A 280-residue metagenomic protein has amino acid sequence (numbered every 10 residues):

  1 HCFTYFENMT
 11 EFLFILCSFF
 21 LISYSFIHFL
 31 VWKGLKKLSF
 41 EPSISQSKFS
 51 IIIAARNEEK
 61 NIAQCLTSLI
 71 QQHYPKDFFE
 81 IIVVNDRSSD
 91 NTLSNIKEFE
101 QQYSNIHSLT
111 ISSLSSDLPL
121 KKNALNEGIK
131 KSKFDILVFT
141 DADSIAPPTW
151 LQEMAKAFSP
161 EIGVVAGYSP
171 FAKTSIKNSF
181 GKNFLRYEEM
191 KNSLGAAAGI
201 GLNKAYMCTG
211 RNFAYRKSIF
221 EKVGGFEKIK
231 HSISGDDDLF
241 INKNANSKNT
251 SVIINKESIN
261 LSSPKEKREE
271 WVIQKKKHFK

Functional and structural regions predicted by a protein language model:
Y5-S45, R186: N-terminal membrane-anchoring/stem segments of glycan-assembly enzymes
S47-S50, E80: Cell-envelope/extracellular polymer assembly enzymes that use nucleotide-activated donors
T67-F78: Short, acidic, metal-binding catalytic loop of nucleotide-sugar glycosyltransferases
F79-E80, L93-K131: Conserved donor nucleotide-binding strand/loop of the catalytic core
N85-S94, S113, S144: A conserved acidic beta->alpha catalytic loop
N91, A142-A157: Acidic donor-binding/catalytic loop of UDP-sugar-dependent glycosyltransferases, especially processive GT2
L137: Short aromatic/hydrophobic "clamp" motif used to bind/position activated sugar donors
F158, V164-N192, S218-E221, G225-K280: Catalytic donor/gating beta->alpha subdomain of glycosyltransferases that bind UDP-sugars
